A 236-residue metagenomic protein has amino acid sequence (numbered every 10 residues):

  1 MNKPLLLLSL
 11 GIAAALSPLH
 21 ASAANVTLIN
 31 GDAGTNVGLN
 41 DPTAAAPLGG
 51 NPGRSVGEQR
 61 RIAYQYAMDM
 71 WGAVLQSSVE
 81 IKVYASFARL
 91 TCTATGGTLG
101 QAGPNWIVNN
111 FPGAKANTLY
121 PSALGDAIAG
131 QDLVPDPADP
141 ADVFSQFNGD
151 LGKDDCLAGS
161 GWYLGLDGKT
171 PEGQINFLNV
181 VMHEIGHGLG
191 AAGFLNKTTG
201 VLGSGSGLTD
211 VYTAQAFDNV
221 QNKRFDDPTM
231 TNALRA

Functional and structural regions predicted by a protein language model:
M1-S9: Bacterial N-terminal signal peptides that target proteins for export
P18-H20: N-terminal signal peptide c-region/cleavage motif recognized by signal peptidases
A23-M182, G188-A236: Extracellular zinc-dependent metalloprotease catalytic-domain scaffold
